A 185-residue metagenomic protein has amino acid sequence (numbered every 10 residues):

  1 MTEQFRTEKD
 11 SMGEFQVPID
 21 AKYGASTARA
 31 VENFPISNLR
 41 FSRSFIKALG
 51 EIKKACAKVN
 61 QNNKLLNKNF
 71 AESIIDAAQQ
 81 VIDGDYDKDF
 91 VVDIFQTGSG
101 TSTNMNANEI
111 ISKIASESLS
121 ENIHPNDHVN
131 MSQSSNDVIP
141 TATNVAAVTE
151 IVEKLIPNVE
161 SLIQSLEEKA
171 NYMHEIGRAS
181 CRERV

Functional and structural regions predicted by a protein language model:
M1-R184: Conserved, well-structured ligand/cofactor-binding cores
